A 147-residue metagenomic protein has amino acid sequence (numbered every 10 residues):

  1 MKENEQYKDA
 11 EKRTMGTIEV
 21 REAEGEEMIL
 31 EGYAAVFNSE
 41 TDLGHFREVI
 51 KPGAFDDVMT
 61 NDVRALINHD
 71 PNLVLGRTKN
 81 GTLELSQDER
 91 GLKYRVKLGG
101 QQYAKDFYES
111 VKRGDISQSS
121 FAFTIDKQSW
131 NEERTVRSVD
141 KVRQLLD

Functional and structural regions predicted by a protein language model:
M1-M59: Polar/acidic, low-complexity leader/linker segments enriched in S/T/G and N/D
R21-E24, I29-E31, R64, T82-D147: Residue microenvironments linked to proteolytic maturation and disulfide-stabilized extracellular modules
A35, G53, L73, R137-D140: Flexible, active-site-adjacent loop/turn segments at secondary-structure boundaries
A35-S39, N68-D70, T124-D126: Short, flexible beta-strand-to-coil junctions
F37-L43, P71-L75, Q102-K105: Short, surface-exposed beta-strand/loop "edge" segments at domain boundaries and coil↔beta transitions
P52-V96: A glycine-rich, hydrophobic loop/mini-helix early in the fold
